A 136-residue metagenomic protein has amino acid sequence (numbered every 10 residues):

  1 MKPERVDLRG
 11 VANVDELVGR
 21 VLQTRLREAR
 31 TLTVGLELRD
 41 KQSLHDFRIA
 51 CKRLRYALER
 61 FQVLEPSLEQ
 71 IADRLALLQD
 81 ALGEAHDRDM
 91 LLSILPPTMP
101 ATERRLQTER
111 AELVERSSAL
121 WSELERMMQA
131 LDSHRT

Functional and structural regions predicted by a protein language model:
M1-T136: Function-determining surface determinants
